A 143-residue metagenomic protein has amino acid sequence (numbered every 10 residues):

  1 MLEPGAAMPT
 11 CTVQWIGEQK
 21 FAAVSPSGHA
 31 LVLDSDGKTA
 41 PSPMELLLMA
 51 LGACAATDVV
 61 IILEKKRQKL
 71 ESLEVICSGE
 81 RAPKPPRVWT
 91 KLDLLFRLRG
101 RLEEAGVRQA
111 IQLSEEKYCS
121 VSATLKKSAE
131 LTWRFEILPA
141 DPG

Functional and structural regions predicted by a protein language model:
M1-M49, V59-G143: Extended beta-strand/beta-hairpin segments
